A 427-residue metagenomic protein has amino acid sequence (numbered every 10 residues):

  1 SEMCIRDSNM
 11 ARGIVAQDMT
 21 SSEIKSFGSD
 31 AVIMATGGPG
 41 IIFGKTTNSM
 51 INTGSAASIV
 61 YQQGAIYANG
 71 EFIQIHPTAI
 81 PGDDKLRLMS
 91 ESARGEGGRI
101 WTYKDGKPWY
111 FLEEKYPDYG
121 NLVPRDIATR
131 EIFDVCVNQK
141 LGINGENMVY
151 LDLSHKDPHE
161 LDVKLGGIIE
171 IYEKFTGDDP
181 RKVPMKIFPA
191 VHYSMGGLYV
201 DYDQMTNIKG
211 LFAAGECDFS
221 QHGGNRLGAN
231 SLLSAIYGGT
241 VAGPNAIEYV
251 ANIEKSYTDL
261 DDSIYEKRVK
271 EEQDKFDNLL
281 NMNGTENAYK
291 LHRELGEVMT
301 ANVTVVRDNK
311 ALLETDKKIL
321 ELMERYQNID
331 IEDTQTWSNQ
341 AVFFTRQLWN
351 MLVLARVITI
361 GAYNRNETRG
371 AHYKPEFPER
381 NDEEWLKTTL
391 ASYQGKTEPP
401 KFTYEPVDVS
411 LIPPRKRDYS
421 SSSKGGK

Functional and structural regions predicted by a protein language model:
E2-I5: Short, small-residue-biased leader/transition segments that mark boundaries at the very start of proteins
T20, G38-G40, F72-P81, C217-F219 (+2 more regions): Acidic, glycine-rich active-site loops and adjacent beta-strand->loop/helix elements that engage anionic groups
S22-A31, N207: Core beta-strand elements of the Rossmann-like FAD/NAD(P) dinucleotide-binding domain in flavoenzyme oxidoreductases
S26-G28, M34-A35, Y67-F72, E113 (+5 more regions): General beta-strand structural signal in soluble alpha/beta enzymes
A31-L86, I143, G228-N245: Glycine-rich loop(s) and the adjacent beta-strand/alpha-helix scaffold that form part
I59, A65-D178, N245-A251: An anion/pyrophosphate-binding glycine-rich loop and adjacent beta-alpha core in soluble alpha-beta enzymes
A93, W101, D105-I127, K140 (+3 more regions): Glycine- and aromatic-enriched mobile tails/lids
G166, E170-L211: FAD/FMN-dependent oxidoreductases across multiple families
